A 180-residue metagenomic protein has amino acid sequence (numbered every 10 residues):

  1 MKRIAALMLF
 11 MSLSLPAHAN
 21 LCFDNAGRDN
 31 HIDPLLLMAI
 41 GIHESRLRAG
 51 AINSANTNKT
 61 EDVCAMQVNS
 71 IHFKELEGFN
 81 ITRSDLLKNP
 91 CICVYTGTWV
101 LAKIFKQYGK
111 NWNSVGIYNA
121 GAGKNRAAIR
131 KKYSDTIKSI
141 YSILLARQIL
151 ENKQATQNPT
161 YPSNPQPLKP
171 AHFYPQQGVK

Functional and structural regions predicted by a protein language model:
K2-F10: Sec-dependent signal peptide recognition, specifically the positively charged N-region followed immediately by
A6-L7, R48, I71, Y161 (+2 more regions): Short amphipathic alpha-helical "recognition" segments used for binding
S12-P16: N-terminal signal peptide c-region/cleavage motif recognized by signal peptidases
H18-N158: Catalytic glycan-binding domains that act on GlcNAc-containing polysaccharides
N152-K180: Intrinsically disordered, low-complexity charged/polar segments
